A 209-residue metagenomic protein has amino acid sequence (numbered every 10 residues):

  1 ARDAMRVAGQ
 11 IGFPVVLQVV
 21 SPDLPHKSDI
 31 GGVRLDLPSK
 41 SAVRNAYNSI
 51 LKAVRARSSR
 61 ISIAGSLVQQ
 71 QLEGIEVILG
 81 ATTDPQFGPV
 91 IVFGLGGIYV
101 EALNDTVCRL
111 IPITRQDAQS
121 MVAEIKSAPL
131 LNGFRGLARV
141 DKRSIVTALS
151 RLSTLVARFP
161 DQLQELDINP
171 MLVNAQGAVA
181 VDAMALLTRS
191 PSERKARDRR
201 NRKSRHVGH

Functional and structural regions predicted by a protein language model:
A1-H209: ATP-dependent carboxylate/acyl-activation modules
